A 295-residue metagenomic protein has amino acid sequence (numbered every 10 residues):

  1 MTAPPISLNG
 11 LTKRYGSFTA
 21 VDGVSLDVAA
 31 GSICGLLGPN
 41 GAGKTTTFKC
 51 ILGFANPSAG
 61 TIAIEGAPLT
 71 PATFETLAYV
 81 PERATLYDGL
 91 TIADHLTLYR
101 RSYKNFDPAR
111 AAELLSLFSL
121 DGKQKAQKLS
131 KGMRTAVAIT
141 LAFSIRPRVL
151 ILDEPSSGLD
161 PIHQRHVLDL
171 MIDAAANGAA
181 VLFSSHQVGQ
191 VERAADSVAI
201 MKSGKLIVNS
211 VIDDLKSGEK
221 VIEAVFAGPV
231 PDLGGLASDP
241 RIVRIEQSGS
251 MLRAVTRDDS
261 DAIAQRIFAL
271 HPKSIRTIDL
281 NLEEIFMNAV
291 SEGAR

Functional and structural regions predicted by a protein language model:
P39-G43: Walker A (P-loop) phosphate-binding loop of ABC-type ATPase nucleotide-binding domains
G53, G60-T73: Conserved ABC transporter NBD signature motif
L150-E154: Catalytic Walker B motif of ABC-type/P-loop ATPase nucleotide-binding domains
H166-V255: ABC transporter nucleotide-binding domain
V255-R295: C-terminal coupling/interaction segments
